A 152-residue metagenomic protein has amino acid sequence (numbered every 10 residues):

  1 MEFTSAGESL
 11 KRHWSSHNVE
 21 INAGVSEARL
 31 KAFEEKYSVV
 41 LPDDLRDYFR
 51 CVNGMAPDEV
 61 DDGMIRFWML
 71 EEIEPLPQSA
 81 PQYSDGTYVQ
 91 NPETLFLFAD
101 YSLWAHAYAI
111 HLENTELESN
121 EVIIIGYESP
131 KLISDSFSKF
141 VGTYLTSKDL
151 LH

Functional and structural regions predicted by a protein language model:
M1-A105: A surface-exposed partner-binding patch
R50-N53, L145, D149: Hydrophobic/aromatic-lined pockets within catalytic cores
G63, H106-S136: Segments surrounding the PLD/"HKD" phosphodiesterase catalytic module and close analogs
S134-F140, T146: Glycine-rich, aromatic-bearing surface loops/beta-hairpins
